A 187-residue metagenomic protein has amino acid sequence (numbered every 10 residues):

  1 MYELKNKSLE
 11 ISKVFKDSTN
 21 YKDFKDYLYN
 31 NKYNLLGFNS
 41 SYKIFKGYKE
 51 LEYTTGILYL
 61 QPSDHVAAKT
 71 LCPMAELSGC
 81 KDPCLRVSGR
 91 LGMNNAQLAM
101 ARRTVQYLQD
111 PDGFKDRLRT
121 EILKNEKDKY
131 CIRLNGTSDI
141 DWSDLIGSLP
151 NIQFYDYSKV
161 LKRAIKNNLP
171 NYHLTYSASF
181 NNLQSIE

Functional and structural regions predicted by a protein language model:
M1-E187: Class I S-adenosyl-L-methionine
